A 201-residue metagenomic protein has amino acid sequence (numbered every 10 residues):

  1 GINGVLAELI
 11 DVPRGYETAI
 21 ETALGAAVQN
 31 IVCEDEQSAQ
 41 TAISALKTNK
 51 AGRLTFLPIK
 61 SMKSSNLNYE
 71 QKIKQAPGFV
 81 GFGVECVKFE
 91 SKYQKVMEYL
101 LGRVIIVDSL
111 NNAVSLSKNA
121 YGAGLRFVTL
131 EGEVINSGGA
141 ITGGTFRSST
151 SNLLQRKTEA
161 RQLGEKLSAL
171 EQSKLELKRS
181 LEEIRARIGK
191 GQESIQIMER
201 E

Functional and structural regions predicted by a protein language model:
G1-S180, R185: Hinge-like oligomerization/junction regions that interrupt long coiled-coil arms in large cytoskeletal
L175-E201: Extended alpha-helical coiled-coil "stalk/arm" regions that act as elongated linkers or oligomerization scaffolds
